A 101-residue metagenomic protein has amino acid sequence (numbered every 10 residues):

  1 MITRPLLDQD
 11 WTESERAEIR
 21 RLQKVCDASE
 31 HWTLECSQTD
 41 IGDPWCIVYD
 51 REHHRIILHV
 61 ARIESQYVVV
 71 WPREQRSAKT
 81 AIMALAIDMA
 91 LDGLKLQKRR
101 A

Functional and structural regions predicted by a protein language model:
M1-R51: Negatively charged, low-complexity tracts enriched in Asp/Glu with abundant Ser/Thr
I2, I19, I41, I47 (+4 more regions): Weak global preference for isoleucine
L34, C46-V48, V60-R62, A84 (+2 more regions): Generic preference for hydrophobic/aromatic residues in regular secondary structure cores
E52-E74: Short aromatic-glycine-(Arg/Gly/Cys) micro-motifs in beta-strand/loop hairpins
V70-A101: Ampiphathic alpha-helical segments that act as solvent-exposed interaction surfaces
